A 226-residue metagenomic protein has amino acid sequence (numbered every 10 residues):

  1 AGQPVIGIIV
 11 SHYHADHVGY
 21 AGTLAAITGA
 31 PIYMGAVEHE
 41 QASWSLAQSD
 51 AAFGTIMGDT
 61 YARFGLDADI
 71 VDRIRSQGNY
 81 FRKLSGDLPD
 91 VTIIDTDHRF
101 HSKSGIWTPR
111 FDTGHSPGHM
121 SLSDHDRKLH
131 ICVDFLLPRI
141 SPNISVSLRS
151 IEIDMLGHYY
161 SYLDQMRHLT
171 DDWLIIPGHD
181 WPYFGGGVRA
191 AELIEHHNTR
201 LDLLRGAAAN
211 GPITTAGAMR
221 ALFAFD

Functional and structural regions predicted by a protein language model:
Q3-H101, K128, A191: Active-site HxH/HxHxD metal-binding segment of metal-dependent hydrolases
V10, W181, R220-A224: Short amphipathic alpha-helical surface patches that mediate protein-protein
T23-I27, A207, A221: Alpha-helical structural signal in soluble globular domains
E40, L137-R139, F184, L222 (+1 more regions): Feature marks short, surface-exposed loop/turn motifs that line or immediately flank catalytic pockets and channel
Y80-K83, I106-L203: Metallo-beta-lactamase
H197-G211, F225: His/Asp/Glu-enriched, well-ordered alpha-helical/loop segment that forms or immediately abuts the divalent-metal
P212-D226: Short acidic, hydrophobic short linear motifs in intrinsically disordered regions
